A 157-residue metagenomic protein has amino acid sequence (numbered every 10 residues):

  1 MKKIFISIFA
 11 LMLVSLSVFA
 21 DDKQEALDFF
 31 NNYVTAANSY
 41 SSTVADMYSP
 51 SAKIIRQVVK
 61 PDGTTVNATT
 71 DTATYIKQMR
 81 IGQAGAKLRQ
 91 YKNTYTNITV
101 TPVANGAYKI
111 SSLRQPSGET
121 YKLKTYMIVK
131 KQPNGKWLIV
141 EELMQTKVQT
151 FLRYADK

Functional and structural regions predicted by a protein language model:
I4-F19: Sec-dependent N-terminal signal peptides
D21-S39: Short N-terminal segments immediately surrounding and downstream of signal-peptide cleavage
Y40-Q57: Short, well-ordered alpha-helical segments enriched in acidic and aromatic residues
K53-I54, S111-Q115, Q145: Generic short beta-strand segments
K53-T69: A short gly/proline-enriched turn/hairpin at secondary-structure junctions
T70-T120: Surface-exposed, charged secondary-structure patches
N97-T101, A107-K109, E119-K157: Short beta-strand edge/turn micro-motifs at domain boundaries
